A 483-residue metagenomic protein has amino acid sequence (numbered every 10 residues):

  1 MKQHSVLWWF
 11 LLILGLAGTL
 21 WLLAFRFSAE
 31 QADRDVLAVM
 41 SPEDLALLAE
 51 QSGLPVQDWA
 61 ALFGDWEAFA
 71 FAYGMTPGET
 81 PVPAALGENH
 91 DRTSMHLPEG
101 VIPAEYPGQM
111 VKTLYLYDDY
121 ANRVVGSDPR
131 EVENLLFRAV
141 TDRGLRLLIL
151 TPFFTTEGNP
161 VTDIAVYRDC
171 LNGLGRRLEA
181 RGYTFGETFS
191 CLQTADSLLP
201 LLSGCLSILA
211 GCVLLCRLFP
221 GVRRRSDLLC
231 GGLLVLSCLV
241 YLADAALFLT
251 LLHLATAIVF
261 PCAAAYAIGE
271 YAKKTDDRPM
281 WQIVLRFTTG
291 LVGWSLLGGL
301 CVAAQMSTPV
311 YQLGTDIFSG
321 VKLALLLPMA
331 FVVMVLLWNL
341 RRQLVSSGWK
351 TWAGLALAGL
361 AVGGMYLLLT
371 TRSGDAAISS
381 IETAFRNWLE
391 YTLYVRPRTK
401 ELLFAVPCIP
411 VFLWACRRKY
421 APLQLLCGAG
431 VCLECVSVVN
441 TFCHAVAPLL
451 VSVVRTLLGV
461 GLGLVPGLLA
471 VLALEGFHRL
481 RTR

Functional and structural regions predicted by a protein language model:
M1-D44, F69: Hydrophobic secretory-pathway targeting helix
H4-W8, L199, E401: Membrane-interface helix-boundary signature
L7-G15, S203-G204, A353-A358: Hydrophobic H-region at the start of alpha-helical membrane spans
S28-S197: Soluble extramembrane regions of membrane proteins in the secretory/endomembrane system
P152-L228, L234-A243, L247-L249: Non-cytosolic juxtamembrane linkers/loops that tether extracellular or periplasmic domains to nearby transmembrane
C205-R483: Alpha-helical transmembrane segments of integral membrane proteins
